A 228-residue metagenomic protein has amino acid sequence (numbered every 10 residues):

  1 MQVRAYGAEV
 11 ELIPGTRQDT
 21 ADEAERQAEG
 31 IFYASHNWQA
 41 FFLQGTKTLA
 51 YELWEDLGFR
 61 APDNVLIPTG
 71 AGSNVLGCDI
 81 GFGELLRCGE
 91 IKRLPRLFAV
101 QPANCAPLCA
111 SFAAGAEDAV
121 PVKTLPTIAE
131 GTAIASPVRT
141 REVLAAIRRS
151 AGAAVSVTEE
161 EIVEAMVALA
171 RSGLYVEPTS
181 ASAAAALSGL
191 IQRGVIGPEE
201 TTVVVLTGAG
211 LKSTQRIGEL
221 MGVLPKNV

Functional and structural regions predicted by a protein language model:
M1, L43, T69-D79, C105-C109 (+3 more regions): Short glycine/serine/threonine-rich phosphate/pyrophosphate-binding segments that cradle anionic phosphate groups
M1-P14: A glycine-rich phosphate/pyrophosphate-binding beta-strand-loop-alpha-helix module
V3, L53, V65-L66, L97 (+5 more regions): Buried hydrophobic positions in well-ordered alpha/beta secondary-structure cores of metabolic enzymes
E11, G15-G30, E84-P178, E219-V228: Active-site/ligand-binding loops adjacent to catalytic centers
R26-G89, V163-L169: Active-site/ligand-binding-proximal alpha/beta "capping" segment
S35-N37, I67-G70, F98-Q101, V204-T207: Short beta-strand segments
I67-G70, P95, V163-A170, L174-L190 (+1 more regions): Substrate-binding/catalytic subdomain of NAD(P)-dependent oxidoreductase enzymes
K92, V120-K123, A181-V228: Phosphate-binding loop/pocket of nucleotide- and phosphate-handling active sites
